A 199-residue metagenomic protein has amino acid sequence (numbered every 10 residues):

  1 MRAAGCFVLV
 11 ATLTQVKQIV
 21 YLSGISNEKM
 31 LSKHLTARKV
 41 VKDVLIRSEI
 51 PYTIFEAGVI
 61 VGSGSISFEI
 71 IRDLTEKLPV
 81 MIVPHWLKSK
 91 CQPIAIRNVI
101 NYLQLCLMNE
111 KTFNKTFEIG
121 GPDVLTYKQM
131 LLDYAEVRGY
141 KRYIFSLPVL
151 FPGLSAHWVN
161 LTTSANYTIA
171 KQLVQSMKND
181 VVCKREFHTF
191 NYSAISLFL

Functional and structural regions predicted by a protein language model:
M1-I19, E28-R47: NAD(P)-cofactor binding segment of oxidoreductase domains
A4, R38, S67-F68, I96 (+3 more regions): A general structural signal for well-ordered alpha-helical segments in protein cores
V8, K42, I71-R72, L131 (+3 more regions): Conserved protein kinase catalytic domain
I19-G24, F55-A57: SDR active-site strand-loop-helix element
Y21, I25, S89-K90, E110 (+1 more regions): Post-transit mature-domain signature of plant chloroplast proteins, especially small thylakoid membrane and lumen
I25-S26, V59, V149: Conserved beta-strand edge residues that scaffold enzyme active sites
K29-Y140: Oxidoreductase cofactor-interface core, primarily capturing Rossmann-like NAD(P)-dependent enzymes
Y102-I169, D180-L199: Mid/C-terminal beta-alpha module of Rossmann-like enzyme folds, strongest in SDR-family dehydrogenases/epimerases
